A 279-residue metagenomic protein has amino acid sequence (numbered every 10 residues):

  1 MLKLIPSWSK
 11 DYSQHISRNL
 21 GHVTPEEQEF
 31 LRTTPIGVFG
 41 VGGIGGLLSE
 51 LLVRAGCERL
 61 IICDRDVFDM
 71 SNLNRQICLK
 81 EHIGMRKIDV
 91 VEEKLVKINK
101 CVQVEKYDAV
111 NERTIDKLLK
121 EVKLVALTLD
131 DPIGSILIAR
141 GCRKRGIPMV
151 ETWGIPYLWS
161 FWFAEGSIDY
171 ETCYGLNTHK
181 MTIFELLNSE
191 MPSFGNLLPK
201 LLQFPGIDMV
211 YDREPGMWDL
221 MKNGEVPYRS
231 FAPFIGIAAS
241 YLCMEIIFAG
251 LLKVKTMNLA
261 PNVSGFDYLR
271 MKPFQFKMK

Functional and structural regions predicted by a protein language model:
M1-G37, M70, P261, G265: N-terminal charged helix/coil linker that caps or initiates catalytic domains
L2-I5, C57, I62-I98: Glycine-rich phosphate-binding loop and adjoining beta1-alpha1-beta2 segment of Rossmann-like nucleotide-binding folds
V38-G40, C63: Conserved N-terminal Rossmann-fold NAD(P)-binding element of oxidoreductases
I44-G45: Hydrophobic/small residue at the entry helix of a nucleotide-binding pocket
S49-E50, A139: Generic hydrophobic/aromatic pocket-lining and core-packing "Φ" positions
R86-L124, L129-I136: A structured beta-alpha segment of the ubiquitous adenosine-cofactor-binding alpha/beta core
E121-P233, D267-K279: E1/E1-like adenylate-forming module used to activate ubiquitin-like modifiers and sulfur-carrier proteins
P227-G250: Mid-domain beta-loop-alpha active-site segment that forms a flexible, acidic cofactor/metal-binding surface
